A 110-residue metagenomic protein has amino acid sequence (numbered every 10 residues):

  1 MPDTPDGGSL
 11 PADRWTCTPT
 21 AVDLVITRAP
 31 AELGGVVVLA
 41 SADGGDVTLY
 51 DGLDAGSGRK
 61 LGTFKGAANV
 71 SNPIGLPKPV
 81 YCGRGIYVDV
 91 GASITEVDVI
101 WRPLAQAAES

Functional and structural regions predicted by a protein language model:
P2-P30, S41, G91-S110: C-terminal interaction-tip segments
T20, N69, G83-G85: Tight coil/turn sites that cap or link beta-strands
G34-V36, P79-I94: Noncatalytic modules at the cell exterior or secretory-pathway interfaces, chiefly beta-strand-rich lectin/adhesion
A42-G62, D98-I100: Short, surface-exposed beta-strand/strand-loop-strand elements in extracellular ectodomains
F64-V70: Short proline/glycine- and polar residue-rich coil/turn motifs
S71-P79: Exposed aromatic-hydrophobic patches
